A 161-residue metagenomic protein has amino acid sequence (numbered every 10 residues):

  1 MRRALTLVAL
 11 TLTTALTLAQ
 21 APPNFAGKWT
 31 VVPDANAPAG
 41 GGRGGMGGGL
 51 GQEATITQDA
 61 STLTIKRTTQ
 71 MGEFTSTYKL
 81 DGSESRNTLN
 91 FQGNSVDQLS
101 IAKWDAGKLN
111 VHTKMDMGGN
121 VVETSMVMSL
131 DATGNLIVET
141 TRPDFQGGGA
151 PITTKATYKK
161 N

Functional and structural regions predicted by a protein language model:
M1-R2: N-terminal secretory signal peptides that target proteins for export/translocation
T6-T17: Bacterial N-terminal signal peptides
Q20-N161: Hydrophobic small-molecule pocket/channel-lining residues, especially in calycin-type beta-barrels
